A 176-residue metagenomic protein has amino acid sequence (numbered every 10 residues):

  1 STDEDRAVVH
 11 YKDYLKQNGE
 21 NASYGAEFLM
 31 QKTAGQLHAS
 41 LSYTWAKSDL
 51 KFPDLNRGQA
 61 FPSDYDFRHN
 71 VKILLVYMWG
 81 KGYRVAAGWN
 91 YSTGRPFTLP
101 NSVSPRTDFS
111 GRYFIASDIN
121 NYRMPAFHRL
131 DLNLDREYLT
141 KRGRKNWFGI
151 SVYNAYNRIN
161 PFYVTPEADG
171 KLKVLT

Functional and structural regions predicted by a protein language model:
S1, G82, N90-S110, P125-D131 (+1 more regions): C-terminal beta-signal and adjacent terminal beta-strands/loops of Gram-negative outer-membrane beta-barrel proteins
D3-L99: Gram-negative outer-membrane beta-barrel transporters
A7-K12, F52-F61, S104-D118, T165-L172: Flexible, solvent-exposed loop segments that connect beta-strands
N18-G19, Y122-P125: Short Gly/Pro-enriched turn/cap motifs at secondary-structure boundaries
K32, R68-K72, R123, R129 (+1 more regions): Basic side chains
